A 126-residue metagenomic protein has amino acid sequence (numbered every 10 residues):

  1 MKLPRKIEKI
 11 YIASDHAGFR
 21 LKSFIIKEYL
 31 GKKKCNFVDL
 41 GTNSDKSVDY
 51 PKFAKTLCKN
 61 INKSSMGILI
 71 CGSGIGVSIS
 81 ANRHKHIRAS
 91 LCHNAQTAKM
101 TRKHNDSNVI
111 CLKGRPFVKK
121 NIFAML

Functional and structural regions predicted by a protein language model:
L3, Y11-G18, A95-L126: C-terminal binding/interaction regions
K9-I10, S64-G67, H86-R88: Short active-site oxyanion
I12-L30: Glycine-rich phosphate/diphosphate-binding loop of Rossmann-like nucleotide-binding domains
K27-N36, H86: Short helix-loop-beta junction
N36-S47: A short beta-strand-loop structural module common to alpha/beta enzyme folds
K52-S73: Short, structured active-site "lid" loops
L69-R115: Mid-chain, well-packed structural core segment of small domains
